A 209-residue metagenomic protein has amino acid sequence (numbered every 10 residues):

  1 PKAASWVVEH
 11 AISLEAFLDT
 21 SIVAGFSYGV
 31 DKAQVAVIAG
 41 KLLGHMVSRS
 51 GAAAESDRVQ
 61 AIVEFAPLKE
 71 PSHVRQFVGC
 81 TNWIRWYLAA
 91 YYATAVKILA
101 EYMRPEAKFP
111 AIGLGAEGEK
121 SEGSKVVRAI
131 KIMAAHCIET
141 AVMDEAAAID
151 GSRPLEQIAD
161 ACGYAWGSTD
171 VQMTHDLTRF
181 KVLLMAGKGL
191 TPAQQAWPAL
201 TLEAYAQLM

Functional and structural regions predicted by a protein language model:
P1-A165, T169-M209: Retroelement reverse transcriptase polymerase core
